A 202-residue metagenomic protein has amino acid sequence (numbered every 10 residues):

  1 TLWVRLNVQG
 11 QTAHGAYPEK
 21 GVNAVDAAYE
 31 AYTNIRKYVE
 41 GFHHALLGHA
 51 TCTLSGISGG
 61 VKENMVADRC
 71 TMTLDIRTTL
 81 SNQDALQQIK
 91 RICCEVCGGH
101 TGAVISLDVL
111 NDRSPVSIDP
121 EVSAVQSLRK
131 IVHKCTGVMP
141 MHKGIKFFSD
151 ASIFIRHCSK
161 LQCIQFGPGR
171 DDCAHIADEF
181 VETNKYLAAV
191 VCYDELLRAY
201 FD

Functional and structural regions predicted by a protein language model:
L2-D202: Metal-dependent amide/peptide-bond hydrolase catalytic core, centered on the "pita-bread" metallohydrolase fold
